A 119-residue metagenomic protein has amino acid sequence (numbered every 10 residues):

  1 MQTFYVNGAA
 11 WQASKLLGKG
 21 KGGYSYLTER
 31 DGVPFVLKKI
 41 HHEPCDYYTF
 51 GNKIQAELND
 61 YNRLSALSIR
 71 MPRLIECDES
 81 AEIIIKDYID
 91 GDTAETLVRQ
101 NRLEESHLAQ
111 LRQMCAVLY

Functional and structural regions predicted by a protein language model:
T3-D31: ATP-binding glycine-rich phosphate-binding loop
Q12, M71-R73: A short linear hydrophobic-aromatic micro-motif
K21-I54: ATP-binding glycine-rich loop module of kinase domains
K39-E43, D90, V98: Short, histidine-centered active-site or binding-site loop motifs used for metal coordination, general acid-base
T49-L67: The N-lobe alphaC helix and its flanking beta3-alphaC-beta4 segment of protein kinase-like domains, centered on
L67, E95-Y119: Conserved kinase catalytic-core helix
R73-I83: Short beta-strand micro-motifs within the conserved protein kinase catalytic domain, predominantly in the N-lobe
A81-T93: Conserved short submotifs of the Hanks-type protein kinase catalytic core that shape the nucleotide-binding pocket
